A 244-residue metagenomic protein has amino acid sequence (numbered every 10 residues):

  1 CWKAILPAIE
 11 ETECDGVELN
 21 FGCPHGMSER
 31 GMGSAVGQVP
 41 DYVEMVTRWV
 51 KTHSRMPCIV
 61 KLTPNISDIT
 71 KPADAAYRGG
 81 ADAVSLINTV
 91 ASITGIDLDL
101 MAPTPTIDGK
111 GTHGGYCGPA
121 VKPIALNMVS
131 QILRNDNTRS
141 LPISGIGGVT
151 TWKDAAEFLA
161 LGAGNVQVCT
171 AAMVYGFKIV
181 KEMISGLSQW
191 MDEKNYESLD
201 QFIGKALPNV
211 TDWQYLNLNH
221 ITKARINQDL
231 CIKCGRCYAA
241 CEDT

Functional and structural regions predicted by a protein language model:
C1-S144, T150-V166, D212, N219 (+2 more regions): Alpha/beta enzyme core
H25, G148-T151, A172, S198 (+1 more regions): Short, flexible micro-motifs
T89-V90, G109, I179-T244: Ferredoxin-type iron-sulfur electron-transfer modules and their immediate structural context
A156-S188: A compact, surface-exposed functional segment
